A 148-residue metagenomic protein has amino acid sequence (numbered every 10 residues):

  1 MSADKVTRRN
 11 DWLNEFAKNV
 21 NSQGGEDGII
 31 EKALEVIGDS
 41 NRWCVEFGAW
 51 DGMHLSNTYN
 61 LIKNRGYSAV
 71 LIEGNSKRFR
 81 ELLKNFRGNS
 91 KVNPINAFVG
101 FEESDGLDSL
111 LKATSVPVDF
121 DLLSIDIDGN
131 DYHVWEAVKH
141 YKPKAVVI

Functional and structural regions predicted by a protein language model:
M1-A17: Membrane-proximal basic amphipathic "stem/tether" segments
N14-A113, L122-I125, Y141: SAM cofactor-binding core of SAM-dependent methyltransferases, primarily the Rossmann-like beta-alpha-beta module
S124-V134: Active-site glycine- and acidic-residue-rich loops that bind and position anionic ligands or nucleotide-like cofactors
H133-I148: A short alpha/beta connector and helix-capping loop motif
